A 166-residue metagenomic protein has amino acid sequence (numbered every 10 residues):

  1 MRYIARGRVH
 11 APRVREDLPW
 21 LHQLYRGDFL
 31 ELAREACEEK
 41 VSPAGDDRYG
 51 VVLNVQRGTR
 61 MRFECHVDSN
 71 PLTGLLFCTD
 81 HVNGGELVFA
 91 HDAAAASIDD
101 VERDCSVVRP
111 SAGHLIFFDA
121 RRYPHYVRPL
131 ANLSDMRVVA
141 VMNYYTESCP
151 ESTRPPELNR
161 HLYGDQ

Functional and structural regions predicted by a protein language model:
M1-R48: Signature of the catalytic double-stranded beta-helix
W20, T73-L75, N143: Short, Φ-rich (hydrophobic/aromatic) sequence segments
R34-F117, R121-R122, V139, C149-T153: Catalytic core of non-heme Fe(II) oxygenases with the double-stranded beta-helix
E64, P124-N132: Short beta-strand His + acidic residue motifs that chelate non-heme Fe in jelly-roll/DSBH and cupin folds
S111-G113, V127, D135: Noncatalytic modules at the cell exterior or secretory-pathway interfaces, chiefly beta-strand-rich lectin/adhesion
A131-Q166: Non-heme Fe(II)/2-oxoglutarate
